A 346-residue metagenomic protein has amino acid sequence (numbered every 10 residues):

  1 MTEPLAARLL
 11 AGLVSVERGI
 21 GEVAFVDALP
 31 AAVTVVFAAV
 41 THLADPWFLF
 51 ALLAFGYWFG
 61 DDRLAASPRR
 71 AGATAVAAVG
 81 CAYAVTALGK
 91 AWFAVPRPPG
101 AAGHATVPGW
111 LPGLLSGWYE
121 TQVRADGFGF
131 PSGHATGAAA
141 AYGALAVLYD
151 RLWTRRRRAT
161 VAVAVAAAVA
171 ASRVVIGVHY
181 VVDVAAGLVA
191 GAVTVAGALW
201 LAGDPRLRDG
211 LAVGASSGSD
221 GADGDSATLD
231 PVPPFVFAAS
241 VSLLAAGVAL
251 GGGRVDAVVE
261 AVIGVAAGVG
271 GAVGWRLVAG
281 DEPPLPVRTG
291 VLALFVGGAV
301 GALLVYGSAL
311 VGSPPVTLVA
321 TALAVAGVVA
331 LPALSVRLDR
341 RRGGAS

Functional and structural regions predicted by a protein language model:
M1-L52, L88-T121, L310-S346: N-terminal transmembrane-helix/juxtamembrane module of multi-pass inner/ER membrane proteins
T41-G60, H134-A141: Hydrophobic alpha-helical transmembrane segments
A54-F55, G89, A167, G197: Hydrophobic residues within the alpha-helical transmembrane core of Major Facilitator Superfamily
G56-V85: Interfacial segments of alpha-helical transmembrane regions
R70-A78, R157-V161, A186, V259-I263 (+2 more regions): Alpha-helical transmembrane segments of integral membrane proteins
T74-A82, T86, K90, G187 (+7 more regions): Alpha-helical transmembrane segments in multi-pass membrane proteins
P112-V258, I263-D281, G290: Membrane-embedded catalytic cores of phosphoryl/pyrophosphoryl-handling enzymes
V262-G268, W275-S346: C-terminal regulatory/interaction regions
